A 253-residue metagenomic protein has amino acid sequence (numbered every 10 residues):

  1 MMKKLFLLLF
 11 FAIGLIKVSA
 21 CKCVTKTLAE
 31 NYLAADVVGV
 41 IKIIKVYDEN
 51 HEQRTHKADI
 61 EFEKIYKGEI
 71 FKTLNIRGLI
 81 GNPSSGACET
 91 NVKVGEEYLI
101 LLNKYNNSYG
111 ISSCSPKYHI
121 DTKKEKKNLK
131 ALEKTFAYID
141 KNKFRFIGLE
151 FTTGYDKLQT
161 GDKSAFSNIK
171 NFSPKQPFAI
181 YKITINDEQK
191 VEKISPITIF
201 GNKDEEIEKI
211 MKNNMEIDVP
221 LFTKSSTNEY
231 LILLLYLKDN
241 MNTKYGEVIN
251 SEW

Functional and structural regions predicted by a protein language model:
M1-L5: Positively charged n-region of N-terminal signal peptides that target proteins for export
F6, K17-I180, K190-E192, P196 (+2 more regions): Transition segments tied to proteolytic processing and entry into folded domains
L8-G14: Bacterial N-terminal signal peptides
N186-E188: Residue-level recognition of short loop/turn positions
V191-S226: A short, well-structured alpha-helical segment
